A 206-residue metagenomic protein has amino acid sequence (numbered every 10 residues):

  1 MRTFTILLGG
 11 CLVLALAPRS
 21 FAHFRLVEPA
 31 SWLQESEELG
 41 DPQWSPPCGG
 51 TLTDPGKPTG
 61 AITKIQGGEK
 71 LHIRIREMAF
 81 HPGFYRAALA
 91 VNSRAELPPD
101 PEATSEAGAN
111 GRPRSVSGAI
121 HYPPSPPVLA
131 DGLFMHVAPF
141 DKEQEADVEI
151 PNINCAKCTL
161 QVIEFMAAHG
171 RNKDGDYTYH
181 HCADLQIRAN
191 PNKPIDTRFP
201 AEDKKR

Functional and structural regions predicted by a protein language model:
M1-F4: Positively charged n-region of N-terminal signal peptides that target proteins for export
L8-A15: Bacterial N-terminal signal peptides
A17-A22: Sec/Tat signal peptide C-region and signal peptidase I cleavage site
H23-R206: Structured recognition/catalytic domains enriched at protein termini, typified by the LPMO catalytic fold at the mature
